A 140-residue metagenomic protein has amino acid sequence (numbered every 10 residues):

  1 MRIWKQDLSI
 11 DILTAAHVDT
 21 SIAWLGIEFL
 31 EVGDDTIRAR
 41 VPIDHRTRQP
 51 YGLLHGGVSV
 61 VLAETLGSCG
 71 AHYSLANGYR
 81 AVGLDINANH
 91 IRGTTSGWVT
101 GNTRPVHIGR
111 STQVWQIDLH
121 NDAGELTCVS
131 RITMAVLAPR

Functional and structural regions predicted by a protein language model:
M1-R140: Terminal targeting signals and extreme-terminal segments of soluble enzymes
